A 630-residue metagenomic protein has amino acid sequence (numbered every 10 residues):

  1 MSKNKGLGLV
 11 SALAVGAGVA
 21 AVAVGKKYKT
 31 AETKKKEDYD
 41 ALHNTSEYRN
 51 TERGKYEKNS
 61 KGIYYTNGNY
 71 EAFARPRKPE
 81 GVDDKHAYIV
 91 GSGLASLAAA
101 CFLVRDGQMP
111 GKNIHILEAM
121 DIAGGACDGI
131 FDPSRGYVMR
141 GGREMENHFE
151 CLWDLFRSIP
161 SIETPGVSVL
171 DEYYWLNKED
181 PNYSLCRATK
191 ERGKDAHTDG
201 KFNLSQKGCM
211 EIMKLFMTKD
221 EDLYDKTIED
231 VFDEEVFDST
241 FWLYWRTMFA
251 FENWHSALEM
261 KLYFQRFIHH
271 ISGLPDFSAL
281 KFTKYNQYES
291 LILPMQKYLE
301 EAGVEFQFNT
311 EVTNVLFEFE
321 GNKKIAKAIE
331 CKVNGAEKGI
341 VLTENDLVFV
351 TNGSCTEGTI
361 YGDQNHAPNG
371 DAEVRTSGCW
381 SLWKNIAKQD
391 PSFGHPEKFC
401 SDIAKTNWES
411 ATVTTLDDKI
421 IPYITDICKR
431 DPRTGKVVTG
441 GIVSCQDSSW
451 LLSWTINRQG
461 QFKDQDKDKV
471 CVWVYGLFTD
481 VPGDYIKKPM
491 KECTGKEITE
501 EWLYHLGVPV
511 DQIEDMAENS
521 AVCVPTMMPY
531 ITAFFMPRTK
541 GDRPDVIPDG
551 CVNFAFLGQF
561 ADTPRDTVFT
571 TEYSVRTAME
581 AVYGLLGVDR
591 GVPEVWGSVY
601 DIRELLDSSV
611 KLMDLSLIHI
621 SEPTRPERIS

Functional and structural regions predicted by a protein language model:
K5-K27: Hydrophobic alpha-helical topogenic segments used for membrane insertion/localization
G81-A95: Beta1/beta-strand and adjacent pyrophosphate-binding region of the FAD-binding site in flavoprotein oxidoreductases
V104-I130: Glycine-rich FAD pyrophosphate-binding loop
R135-Y173: Conserved FAD-binding subdomain of flavin-dependent enzymes
S161-H269, K281-F282: Rossmann-like flavin
R266-D346, N352: Helical element adjacent to the flavin cofactor pocket in flavoenzyme catalytic cores
I268-T283, N345-L347, N352-T577, Y583-Y600: C-terminal segments that line or cap access tunnels to active or ligand-binding sites in enzymes and enzyme-associated
I618-S630: Single conserved hydrophobic/aromatic residue that forms the stacking wall/gate of nucleotide- or nucleobase-binding
